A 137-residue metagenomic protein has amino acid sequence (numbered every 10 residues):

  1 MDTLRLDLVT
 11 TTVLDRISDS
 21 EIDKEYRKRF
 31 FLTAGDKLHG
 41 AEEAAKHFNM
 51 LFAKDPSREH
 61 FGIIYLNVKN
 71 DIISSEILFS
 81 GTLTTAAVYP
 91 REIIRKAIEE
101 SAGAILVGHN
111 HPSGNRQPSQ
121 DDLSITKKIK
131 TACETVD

Functional and structural regions predicted by a protein language model:
M1-Y26, N67-K69, F79-D137: Active-site-proximal loop/helix of nucleotide/amide-processing enzymes and allied scaffolds
D2-E76: Non-catalytic interface/targeting segments
